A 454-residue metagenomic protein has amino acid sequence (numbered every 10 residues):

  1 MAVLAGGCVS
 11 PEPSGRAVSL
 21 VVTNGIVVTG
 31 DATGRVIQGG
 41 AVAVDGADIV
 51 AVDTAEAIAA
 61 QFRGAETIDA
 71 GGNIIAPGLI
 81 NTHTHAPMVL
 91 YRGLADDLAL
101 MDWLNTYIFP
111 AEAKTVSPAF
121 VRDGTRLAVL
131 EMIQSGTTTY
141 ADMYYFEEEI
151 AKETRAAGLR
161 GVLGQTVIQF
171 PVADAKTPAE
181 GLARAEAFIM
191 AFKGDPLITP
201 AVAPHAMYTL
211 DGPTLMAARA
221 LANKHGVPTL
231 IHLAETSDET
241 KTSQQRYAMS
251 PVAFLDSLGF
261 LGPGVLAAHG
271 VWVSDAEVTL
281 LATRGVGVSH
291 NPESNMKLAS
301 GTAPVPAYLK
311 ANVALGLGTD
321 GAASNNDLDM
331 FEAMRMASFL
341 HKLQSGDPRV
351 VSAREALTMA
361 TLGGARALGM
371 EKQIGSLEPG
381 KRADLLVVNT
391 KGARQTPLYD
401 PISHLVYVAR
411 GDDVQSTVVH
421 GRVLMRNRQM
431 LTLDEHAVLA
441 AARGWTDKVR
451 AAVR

Functional and structural regions predicted by a protein language model:
V3-G40, V44-D45, A55, T358-R454: Active-site microenvironment of metallo-dependent hydrolases
A17-N24, A59-W103, R126-Q134: Replace "His-x-His-based motif
G78-T84, Y140-A141, G161-G164, P200-P204 (+4 more regions): Hydrophobic faces of well-ordered beta-strands that scaffold small-molecule active sites in alpha/beta enzyme cores
L90-D123, R160-A179, S237-G264, R284-G287 (+1 more regions): Active-site gating loops and adjacent loop-to-helix segments of metal-dependent hydrolytic enzymes
R92-L159, G181-G194, R443-A451: Alpha-helical scaffold segments that flank or form the walls of functional sites
A141-Y144, A201-A217, M296-L298, A367-G369: Active-site glycine- and acidic-residue-rich loops that bind and position anionic ligands or nucleotide-like cofactors
E149-V278: Metal-coordinating catalytic core of metallo-dependent amide/deamination hydrolases
S257-G264, P306-G392, V406-G411: His/Asp/Glu-enriched, well-ordered alpha-helical/loop segment that forms or immediately abuts the divalent-metal
